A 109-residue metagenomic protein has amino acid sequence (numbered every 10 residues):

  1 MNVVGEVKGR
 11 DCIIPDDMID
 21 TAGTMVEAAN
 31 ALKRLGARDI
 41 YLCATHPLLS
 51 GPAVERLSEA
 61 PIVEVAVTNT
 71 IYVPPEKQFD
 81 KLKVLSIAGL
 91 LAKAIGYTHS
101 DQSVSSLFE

Functional and structural regions predicted by a protein language model:
M1-E109: PRPP-associated nucleotide enzymes
